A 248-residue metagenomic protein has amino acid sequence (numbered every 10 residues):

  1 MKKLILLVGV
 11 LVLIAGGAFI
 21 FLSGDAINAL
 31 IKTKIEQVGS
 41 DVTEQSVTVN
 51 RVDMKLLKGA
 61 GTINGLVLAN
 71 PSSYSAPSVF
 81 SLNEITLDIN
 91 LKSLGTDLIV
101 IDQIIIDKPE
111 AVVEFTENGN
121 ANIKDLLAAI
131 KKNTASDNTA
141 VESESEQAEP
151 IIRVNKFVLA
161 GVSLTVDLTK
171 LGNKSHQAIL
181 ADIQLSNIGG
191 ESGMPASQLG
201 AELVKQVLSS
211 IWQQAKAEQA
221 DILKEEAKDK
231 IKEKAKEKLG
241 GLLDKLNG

Functional and structural regions predicted by a protein language model:
M1-L7, R51-L56, S93-G95: Short, functional N-terminal and low-complexity linear motifs
M1-T43, E218-D229, E233, E237 (+1 more regions): N-terminal type II signal-anchor transmembrane helix that functions as the membrane-insertion/stop-transfer segment
G16, K32, V38, D53 (+3 more regions): Generic hydrophobic alpha-helical membrane-segment signal
A29, L57-A60, A76-S81: Generic alpha-helical scaffold signal
D41, S46-T48, E146, I151: Residues that act as N-cap/strand-start positions at coil-to-secondary-structure junctions
E44-S73: N-terminal leader/targeting pre-sequences
V67-D182, N187, G193-Q206, Q214 (+1 more regions): Secondary-structure transition motifs
